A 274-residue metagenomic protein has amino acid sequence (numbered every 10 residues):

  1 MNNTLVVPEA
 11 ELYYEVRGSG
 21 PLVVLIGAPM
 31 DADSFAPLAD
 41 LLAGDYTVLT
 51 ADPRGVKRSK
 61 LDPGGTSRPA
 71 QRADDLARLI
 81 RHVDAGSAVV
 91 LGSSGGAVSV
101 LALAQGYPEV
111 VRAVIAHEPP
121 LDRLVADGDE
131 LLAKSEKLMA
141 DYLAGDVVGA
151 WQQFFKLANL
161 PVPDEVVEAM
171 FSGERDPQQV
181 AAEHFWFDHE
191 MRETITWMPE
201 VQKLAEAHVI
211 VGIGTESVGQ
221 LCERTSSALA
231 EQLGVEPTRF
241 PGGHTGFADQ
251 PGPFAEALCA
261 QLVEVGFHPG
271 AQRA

Functional and structural regions predicted by a protein language model:
N3-K60: Conserved HGGG/HGGXW glycine-rich cap/lid loop of the alpha/beta-hydrolase fold
L49, G55-V89, L229: Active-site loop/oxyanion-hole signature of alpha/beta-hydrolase fold enzymes
D52-V56, P120, P241-G243: Short beta-to-alpha linker loops that shape the active-site pocket of alpha/beta-hydrolase fold enzymes
R68-L76, G96-A97, C222, F247: Conserved donor sugar-nucleotide recognition element shared by glycan-biosynthetic enzymes
A73, A77, W151, A230 (+1 more regions): Short, amphipathic alpha-helical "lid/cap" segments that border enzyme active or binding sites
G86-V125: Conserved hydrolase catalytic core segment
E130, K134-E136, D141-E236: Alpha/beta-hydrolase
L233-A274: Catalytic active-site module of serine/aspartate enzymes centered on a nucleophile-bearing elbow/loop
